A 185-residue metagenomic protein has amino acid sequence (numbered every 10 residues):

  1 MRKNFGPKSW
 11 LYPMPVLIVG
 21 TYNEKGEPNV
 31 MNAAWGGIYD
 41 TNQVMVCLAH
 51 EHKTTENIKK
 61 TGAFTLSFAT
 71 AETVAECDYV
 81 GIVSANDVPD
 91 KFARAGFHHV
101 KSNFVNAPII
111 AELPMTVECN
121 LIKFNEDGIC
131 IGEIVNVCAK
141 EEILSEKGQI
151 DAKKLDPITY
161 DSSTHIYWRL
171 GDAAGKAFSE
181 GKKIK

Functional and structural regions predicted by a protein language model:
M1-K185: Basic, polyanion-binding surface patches
